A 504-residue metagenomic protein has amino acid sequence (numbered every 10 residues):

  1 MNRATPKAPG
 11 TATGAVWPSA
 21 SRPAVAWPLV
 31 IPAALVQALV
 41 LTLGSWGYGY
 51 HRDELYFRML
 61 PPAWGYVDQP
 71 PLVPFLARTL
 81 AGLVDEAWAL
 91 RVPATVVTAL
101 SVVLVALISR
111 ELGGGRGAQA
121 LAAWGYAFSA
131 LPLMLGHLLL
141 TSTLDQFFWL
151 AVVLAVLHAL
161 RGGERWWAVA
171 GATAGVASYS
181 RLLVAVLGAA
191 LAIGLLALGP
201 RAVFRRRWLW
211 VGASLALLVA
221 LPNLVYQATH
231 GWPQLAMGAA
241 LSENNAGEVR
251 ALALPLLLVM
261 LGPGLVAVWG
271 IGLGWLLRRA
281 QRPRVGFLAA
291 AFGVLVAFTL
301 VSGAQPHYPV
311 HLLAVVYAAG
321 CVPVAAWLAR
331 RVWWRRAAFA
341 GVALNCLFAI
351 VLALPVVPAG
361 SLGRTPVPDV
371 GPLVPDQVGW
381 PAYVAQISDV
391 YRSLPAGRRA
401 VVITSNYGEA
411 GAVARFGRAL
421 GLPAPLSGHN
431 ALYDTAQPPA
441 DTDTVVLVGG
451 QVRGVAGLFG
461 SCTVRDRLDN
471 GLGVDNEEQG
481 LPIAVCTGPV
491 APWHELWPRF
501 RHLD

Functional and structural regions predicted by a protein language model:
W27, V105-F128: Transmembrane-helix signature of polytopic, membrane-embedded enzymes that assemble or transfer cell-envelope glycans
A33-A34, A122-A127, A174, S178 (+1 more regions): Short helix- or helix-capping micro-motifs that position conserved polar/aromatic residues at function-defining sites
L39, L43-F57, Y66-L80, V84-W88 (+1 more regions): Extracytoplasmic catalytic/substrate-binding loops of multi-pass membrane glycan-assembly enzymes
V92-G113, A151: Transmembrane-helix motifs of polytopic, lipid-linked glycan transferases
V102-L104, G125, L144-R161, T173-A174 (+1 more regions): Specific aromatic-rich, kink-prone transmembrane helix
R110-L112, V152-W167, I271-A280: Membrane-interface transmembrane helices that cradle and orient dolichyl/undecaprenyl
H137-D145: Short acidic/glycine- and proline-prone juxtamembrane loop motifs at membrane-interface regions of multi-pass membrane
G188-V285: Transmembrane-lumen/periplasm boundary regions of multi-pass, lipid-linked membrane glycan transferases
